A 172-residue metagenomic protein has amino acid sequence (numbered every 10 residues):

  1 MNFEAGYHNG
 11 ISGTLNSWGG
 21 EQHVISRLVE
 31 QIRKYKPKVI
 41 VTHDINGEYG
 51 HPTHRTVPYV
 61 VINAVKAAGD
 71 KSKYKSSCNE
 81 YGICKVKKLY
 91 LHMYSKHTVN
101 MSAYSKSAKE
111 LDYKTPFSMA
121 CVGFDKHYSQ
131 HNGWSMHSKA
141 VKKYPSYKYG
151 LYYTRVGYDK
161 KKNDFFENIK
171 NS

Functional and structural regions predicted by a protein language model:
M1-Y74: Active-site beta-strand->loop->alpha-helix modules in alpha/beta enzyme cores, enriched in Gly/His/Asp(Glu)
A67-S172: The feature marks non-catalytic terminal segments
